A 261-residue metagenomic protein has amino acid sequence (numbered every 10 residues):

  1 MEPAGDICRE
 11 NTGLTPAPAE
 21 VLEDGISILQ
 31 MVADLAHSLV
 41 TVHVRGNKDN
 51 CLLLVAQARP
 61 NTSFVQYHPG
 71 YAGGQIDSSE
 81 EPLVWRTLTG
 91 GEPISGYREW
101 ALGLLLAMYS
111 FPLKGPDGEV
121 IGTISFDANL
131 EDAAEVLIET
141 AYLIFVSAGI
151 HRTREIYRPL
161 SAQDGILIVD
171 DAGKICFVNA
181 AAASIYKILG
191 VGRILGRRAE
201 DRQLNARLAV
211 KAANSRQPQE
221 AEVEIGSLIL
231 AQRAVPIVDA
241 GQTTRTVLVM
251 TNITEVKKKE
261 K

Functional and structural regions predicted by a protein language model:
M1-G90, Y97-L104, K114-P116: Non-catalytic regulatory/interaction regions at protein termini and inter-domain linkers
C8-E20, F145-G149, R154-Y157, Q163: Short regulatory/linker helices and ligand/cofactor-binding micro-motifs at input modules
S27, F177, L248-T251: Charged, alpha-helix-enriched surfaces in structured cytosolic catalytic cores of large nucleotide-utilizing machines
R45-G46, N50-S79, I138, S147 (+1 more regions): PAS-family sensory domains
P93-G115, G122, R198-E255: PAS-family sensory/regulatory modules and their coupling/dimerization elements
P116, G122-E155, I237-K261: Sensory coupling linkers of modular signal transduction proteins
P116-D117, A172, A181, A240: Residue-level recognition of short loop/turn positions
